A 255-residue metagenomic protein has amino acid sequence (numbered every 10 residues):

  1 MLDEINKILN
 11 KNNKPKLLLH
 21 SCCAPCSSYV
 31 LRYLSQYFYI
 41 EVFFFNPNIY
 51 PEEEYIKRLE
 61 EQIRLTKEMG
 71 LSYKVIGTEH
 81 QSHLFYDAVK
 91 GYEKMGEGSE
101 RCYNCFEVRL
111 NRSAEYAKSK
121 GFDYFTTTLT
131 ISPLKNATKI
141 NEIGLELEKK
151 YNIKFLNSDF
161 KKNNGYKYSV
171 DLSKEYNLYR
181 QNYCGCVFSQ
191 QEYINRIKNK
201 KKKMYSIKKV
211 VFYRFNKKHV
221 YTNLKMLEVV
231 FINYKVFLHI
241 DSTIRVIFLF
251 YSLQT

Functional and structural regions predicted by a protein language model:
M1-N216: Nucleotide-activated chemistry modules centered on ATP-dependent adenylation/adenylyltransferase
D123, K154, E228, F248-S252: Local alpha-helix boundary/kink/capping signal
R214-K217, M226-E228, D241, T255: N-terminal amphipathic/hydrophobic targeting modules at extreme N-termini, encompassing cleavable Sec/SRP-type signal
V220-T222, I232, I240: Short hydrophobic alpha-helical segments enriched in small aliphatic residues
